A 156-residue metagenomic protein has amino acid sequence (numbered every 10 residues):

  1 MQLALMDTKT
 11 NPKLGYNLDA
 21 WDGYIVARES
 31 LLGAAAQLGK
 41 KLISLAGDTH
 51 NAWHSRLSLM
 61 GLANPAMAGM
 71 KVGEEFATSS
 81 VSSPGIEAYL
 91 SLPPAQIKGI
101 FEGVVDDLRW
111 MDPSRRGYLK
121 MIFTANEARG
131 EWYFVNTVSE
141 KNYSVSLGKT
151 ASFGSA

Functional and structural regions predicted by a protein language model:
M1-A156: Long, structured stretches of catalytic cores involved in phosphate-ester chemistry, encompassing
